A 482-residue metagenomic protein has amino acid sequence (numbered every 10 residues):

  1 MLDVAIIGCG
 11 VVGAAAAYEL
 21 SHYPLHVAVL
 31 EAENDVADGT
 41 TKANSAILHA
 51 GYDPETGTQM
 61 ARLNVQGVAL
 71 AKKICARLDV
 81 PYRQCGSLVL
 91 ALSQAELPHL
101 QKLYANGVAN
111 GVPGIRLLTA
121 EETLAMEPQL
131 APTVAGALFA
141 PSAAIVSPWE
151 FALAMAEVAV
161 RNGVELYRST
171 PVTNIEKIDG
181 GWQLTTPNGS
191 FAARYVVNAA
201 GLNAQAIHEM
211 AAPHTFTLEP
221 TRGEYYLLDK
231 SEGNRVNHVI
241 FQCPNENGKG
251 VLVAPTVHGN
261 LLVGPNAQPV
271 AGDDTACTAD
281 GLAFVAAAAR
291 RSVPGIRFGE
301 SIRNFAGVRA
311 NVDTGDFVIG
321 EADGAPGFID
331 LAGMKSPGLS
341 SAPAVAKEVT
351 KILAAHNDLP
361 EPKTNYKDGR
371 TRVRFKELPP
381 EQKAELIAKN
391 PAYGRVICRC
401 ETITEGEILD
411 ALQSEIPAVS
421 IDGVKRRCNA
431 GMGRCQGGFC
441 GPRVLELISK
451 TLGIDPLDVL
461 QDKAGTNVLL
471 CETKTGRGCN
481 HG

Functional and structural regions predicted by a protein language model:
L2-A28: N-terminal Rossmann-like FAD-binding beta1-loop-alpha1 element of flavoenzymes
A15, I175-G180, L184-G264, Q268-T278 (+3 more regions): Flavin-dependent oxidoreductases
H22-K42: Glycine-rich FAD pyrophosphate-binding loop
A46-M126, A135, G250-V251: Dinucleotide-binding Rossmann-like beta1-alpha1 core, especially the glycine-rich loop that anchors the ADP
R62-V65, L90-H99, L138-E157, T275-D280 (+2 more regions): Short beta-strand to alpha-helix junction loop
L138-Y195: Helical element adjacent to the flavin cofactor pocket in flavoenzyme catalytic cores
G248, V257-H258, D273-V396, I403-I416 (+2 more regions): C-terminal catalytic lobe of FAD-dependent flavoproteins
T404-S414, G438-P456: Iron-sulfur (Fe-S) cluster-binding segments and ferredoxin-like electron-carrier domains, especially [2Fe-2S]
